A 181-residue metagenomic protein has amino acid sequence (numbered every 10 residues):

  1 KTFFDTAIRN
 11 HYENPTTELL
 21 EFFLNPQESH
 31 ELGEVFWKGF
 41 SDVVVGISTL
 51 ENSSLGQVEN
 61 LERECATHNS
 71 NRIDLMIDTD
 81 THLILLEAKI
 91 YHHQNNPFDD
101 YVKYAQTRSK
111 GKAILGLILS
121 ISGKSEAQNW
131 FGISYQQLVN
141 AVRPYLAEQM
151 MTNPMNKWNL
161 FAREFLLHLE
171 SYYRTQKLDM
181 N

Functional and structural regions predicted by a protein language model:
K1-N181: Charged, terminal alpha-helix-loop-beta segments that serve as non-catalytic nucleic-acid engagement and/or assembly
